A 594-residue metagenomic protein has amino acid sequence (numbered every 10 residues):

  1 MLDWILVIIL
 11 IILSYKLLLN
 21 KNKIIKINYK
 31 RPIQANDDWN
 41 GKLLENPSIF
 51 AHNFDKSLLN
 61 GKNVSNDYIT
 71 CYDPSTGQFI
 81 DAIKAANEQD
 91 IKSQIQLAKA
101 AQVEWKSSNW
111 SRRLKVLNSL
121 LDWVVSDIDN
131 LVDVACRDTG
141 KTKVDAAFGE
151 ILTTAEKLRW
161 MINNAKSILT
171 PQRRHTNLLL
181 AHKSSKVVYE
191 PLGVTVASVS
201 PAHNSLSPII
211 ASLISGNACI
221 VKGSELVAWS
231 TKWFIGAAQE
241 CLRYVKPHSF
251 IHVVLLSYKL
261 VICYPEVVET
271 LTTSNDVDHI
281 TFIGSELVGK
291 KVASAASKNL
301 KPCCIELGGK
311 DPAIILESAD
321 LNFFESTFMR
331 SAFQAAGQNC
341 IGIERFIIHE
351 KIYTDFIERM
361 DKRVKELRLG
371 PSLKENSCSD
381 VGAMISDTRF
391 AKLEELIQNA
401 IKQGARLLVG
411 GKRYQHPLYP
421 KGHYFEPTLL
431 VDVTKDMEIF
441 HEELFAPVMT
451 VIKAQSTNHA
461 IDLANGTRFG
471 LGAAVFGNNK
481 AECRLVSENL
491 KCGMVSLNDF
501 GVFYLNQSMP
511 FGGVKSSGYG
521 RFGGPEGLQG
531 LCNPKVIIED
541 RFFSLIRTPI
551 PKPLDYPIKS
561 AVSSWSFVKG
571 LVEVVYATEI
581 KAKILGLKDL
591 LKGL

Functional and structural regions predicted by a protein language model:
L2-I25, P74-A82, V277, P420-L594: Conserved C-terminal structural/oligomerization subdomain of aldehyde/semialdehyde dehydrogenase
L2-K186, I584-G593: N-terminal Rossmann-like NAD(P)+-binding subdomain of aldehyde/semialdehyde dehydrogenases
N66-I69, I343, L471: Short loop/turn microsegments at loop-to-beta-strand junctions
G77, A98, R113, L158 (+10 more regions): Residue-level signal for inorganic ion chemistry
I80-A86, A101-S107, V196-A197, I314-I315 (+5 more regions): Short, well-ordered beta-strand elements within core beta-sheets of diverse protein domains
Q102, K106, L121-I128, V132 (+19 more regions): Structural signal for hydrophobic packing residues in well-ordered secondary-structure cores of soluble enzyme domains
T170, R174-F323, C378, A454: Rossmann-like NAD(P) dinucleotide-binding subdomain of oxidoreductase/dehydrogenase enzymes
A237-E240, Y244-V245, L287-T434, L497 (+3 more regions): ALDH superfamily catalytic-core signature
